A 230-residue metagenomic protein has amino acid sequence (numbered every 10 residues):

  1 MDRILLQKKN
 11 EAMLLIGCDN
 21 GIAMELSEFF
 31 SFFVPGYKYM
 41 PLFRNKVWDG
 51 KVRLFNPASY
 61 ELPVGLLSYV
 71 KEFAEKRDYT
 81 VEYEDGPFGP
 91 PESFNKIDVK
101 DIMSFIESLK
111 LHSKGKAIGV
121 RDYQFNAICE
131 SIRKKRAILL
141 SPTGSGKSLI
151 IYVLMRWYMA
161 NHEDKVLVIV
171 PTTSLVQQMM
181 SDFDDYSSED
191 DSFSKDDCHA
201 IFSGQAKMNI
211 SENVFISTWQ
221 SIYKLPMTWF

Functional and structural regions predicted by a protein language model:
M1-F88: N-terminal accessory nucleic-acid engagement/regulatory domains that precede and modulate ATP-driven motor cores
F33, T173-A206: Conserved helix-turn-beta segment of the N-terminal RecA-like "Helicase ATP-binding" lobe in SF1/SF2 helicases
W48-F55, E82-L140: Conserved pre-motif I regulatory segment
G119, R133-Y158: Walker A/P-loop
R136-I138, K165-L167, N213-V214: Residue-level preference for the first positions of well-ordered beta-strands
L140, L167-I169, Q220: Conserved hydrophobic packing residues within short motifs/helices of P-loop NTPase cores of ABC-family ATPases
S148-Y186: Conserved Walker A/P-loop ATP-binding site and its immediately adjacent core in helicase/helicase-like ATPase domains
S203-F230: Conserved helix/coil segment N-terminal to the catalytic DExD/H
